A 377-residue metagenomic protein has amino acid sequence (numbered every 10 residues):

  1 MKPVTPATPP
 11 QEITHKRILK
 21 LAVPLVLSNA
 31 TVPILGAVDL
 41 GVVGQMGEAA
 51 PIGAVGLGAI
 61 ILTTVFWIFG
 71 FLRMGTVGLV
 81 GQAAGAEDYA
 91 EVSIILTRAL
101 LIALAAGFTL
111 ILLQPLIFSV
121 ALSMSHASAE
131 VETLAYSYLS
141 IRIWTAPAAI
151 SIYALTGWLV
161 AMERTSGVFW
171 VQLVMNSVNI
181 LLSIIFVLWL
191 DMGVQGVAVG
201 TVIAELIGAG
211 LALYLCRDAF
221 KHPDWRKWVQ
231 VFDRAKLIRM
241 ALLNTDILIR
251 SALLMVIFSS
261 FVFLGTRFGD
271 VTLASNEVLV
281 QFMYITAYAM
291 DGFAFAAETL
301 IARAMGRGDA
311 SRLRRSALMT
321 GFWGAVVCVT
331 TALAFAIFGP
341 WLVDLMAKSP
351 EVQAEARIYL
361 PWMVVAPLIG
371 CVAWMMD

Functional and structural regions predicted by a protein language model:
M1-A22, V80-P147, V178, V187-T245 (+1 more regions): Short alpha-helical transmembrane segments in multi-pass integral membrane proteins
P9-M46, I60-G75, L79, L104-I111 (+4 more regions): N-terminal transmembrane alpha-helices
K20-D39, I141, I152, M175 (+5 more regions): Transmembrane helical elements of multi-pass membrane transporters/channels
V23, D39, T76, I117-F118 (+10 more regions): Hydrophobic/aromatic residues in alpha-helical transmembrane segments
P33-G53, L122-A129, I185-M192, L248 (+3 more regions): Helix-terminus/linker motif at the lipid-water interface of multi-pass membrane proteins
G53-L112, I152-V168, S275-G339, C371-D377: Small-residue-rich hydrophobic transmembrane alpha-helices
A54, A135, L182, V197-G200 (+1 more regions): Small-residue (primarily alanine) positions within well-ordered alpha-helices, especially packing/interaction faces
R73, I141-A161, V168-N176, V197-L213 (+2 more regions): Short runs within selected transmembrane alpha-helices of multi-pass transporters and secretion channels
